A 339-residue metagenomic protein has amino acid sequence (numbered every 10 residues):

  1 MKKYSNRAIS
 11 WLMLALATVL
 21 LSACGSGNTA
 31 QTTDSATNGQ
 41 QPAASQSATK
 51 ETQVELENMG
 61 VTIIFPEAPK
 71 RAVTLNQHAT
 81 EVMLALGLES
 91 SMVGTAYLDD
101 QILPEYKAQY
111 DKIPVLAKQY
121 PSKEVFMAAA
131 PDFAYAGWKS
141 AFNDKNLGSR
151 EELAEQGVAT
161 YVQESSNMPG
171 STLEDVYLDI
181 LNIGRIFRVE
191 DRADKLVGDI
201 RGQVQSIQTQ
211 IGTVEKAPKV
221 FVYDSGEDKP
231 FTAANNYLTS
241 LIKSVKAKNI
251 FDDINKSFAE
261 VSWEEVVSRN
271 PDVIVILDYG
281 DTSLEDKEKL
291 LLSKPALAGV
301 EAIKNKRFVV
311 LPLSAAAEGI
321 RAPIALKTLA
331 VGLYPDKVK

Functional and structural regions predicted by a protein language model:
K2-M13, A23-E81, R185-V222, G332-K339: Bacterial Sec-exported substrate-binding components of ABC uptake systems
N58-G60, I113-E124, I254-W263: Short helix-initiation/N-cap motifs at beta->coil->alpha
T74-A129, F133, W138-F142, I250: A short, structured surface patch at a secondary-structure boundary
H78-E81, L98-Q101, F133, K139-N143 (+5 more regions): Solvent-exposed loop/turn segments at secondary-structure junctions within structured extracellular/periplasmic domains
D99-E105, F231-A259: Alpha-helical, coiled-coil/dimerization segments enriched in small aliphatic residues
K123-A136, S262-I276: Proline-aspartate-enriched helix->loop->beta-strand connector
W138-G148, V158-N182, A217-Y237, T282-E285: Extracytoplasmic ligand-binding site segments that recognize negatively charged/polar headgroups
S171-R185, D194, V273-K339: Structured C-terminal subdomain patch of bacterial secreted/periplasmic proteins
